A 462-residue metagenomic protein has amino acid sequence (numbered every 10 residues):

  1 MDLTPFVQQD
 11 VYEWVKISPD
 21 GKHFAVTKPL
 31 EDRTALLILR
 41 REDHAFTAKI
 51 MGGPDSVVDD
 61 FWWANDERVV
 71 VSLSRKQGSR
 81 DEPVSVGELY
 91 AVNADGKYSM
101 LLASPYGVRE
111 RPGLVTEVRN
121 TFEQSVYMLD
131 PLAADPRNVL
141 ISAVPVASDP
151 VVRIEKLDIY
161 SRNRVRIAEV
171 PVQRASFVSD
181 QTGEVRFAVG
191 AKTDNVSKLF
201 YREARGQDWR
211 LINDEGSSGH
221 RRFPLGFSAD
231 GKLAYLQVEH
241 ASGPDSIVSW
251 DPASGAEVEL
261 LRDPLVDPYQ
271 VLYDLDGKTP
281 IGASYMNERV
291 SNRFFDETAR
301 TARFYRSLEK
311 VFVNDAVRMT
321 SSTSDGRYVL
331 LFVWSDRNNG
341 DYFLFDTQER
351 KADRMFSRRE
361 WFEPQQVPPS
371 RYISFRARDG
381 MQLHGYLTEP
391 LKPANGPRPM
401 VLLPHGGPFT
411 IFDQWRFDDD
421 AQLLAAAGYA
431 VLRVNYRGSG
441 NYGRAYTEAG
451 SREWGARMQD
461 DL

Functional and structural regions predicted by a protein language model:
M1-V329, S335-N338, F345: Beta-propeller folds
R318-L462: Serine-hydrolase catalytic core recognition
